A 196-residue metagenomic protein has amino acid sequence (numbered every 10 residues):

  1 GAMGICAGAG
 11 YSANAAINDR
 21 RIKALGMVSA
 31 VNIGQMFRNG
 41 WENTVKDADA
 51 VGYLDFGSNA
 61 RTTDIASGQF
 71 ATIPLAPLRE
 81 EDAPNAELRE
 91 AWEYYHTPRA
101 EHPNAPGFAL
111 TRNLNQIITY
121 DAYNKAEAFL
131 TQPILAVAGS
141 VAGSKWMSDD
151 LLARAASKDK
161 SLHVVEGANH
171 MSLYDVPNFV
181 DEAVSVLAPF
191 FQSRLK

Functional and structural regions predicted by a protein language model:
M3-I5, G26-S29, V165: Alpha/beta-hydrolase-fold catalytic nucleophile elbow
G4-G8, S12: Gly/Ala-rich beta-loop-alpha elbow adjacent to hydrolase catalytic centers
Y11-Y94: Alpha/beta-hydrolase-fold enzymes
G34, G40-W41, F108-A126: Active-site nucleophile elbow and catalytic-triad environment of alpha/beta-hydrolase enzymes
I118-D121, A138-D149: Conserved alpha/beta-hydrolase "acid-adjacent" motif
F129-L130, L135-A138: Short beta-strand/loop motif that positions the catalytic acidic residue of the alpha/beta-hydrolase fold
A155-M171: Catalytic histidine neighborhood in serine/cysteine hydrolases with alpha/beta-hydrolase-type architecture
A168-D181: Catalytic histidine-centered segment of alpha/beta-hydrolase-like enzymes
